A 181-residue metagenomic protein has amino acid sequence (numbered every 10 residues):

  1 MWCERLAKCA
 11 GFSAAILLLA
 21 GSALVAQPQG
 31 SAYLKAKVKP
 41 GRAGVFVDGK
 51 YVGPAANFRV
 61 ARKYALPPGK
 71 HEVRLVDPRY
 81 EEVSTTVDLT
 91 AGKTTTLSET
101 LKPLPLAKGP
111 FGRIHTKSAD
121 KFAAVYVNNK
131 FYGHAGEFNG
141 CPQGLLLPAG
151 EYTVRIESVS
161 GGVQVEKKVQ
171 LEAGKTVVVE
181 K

Functional and structural regions predicted by a protein language model:
W2-A14: Bacterial N-terminal signal peptides that target proteins for export
L17-V25: C-terminal segment of classical bacterial N-terminal signal peptides
L24-K181: Short loop/turn and low-complexity linker motifs enriched in small/turn-promoting residues
